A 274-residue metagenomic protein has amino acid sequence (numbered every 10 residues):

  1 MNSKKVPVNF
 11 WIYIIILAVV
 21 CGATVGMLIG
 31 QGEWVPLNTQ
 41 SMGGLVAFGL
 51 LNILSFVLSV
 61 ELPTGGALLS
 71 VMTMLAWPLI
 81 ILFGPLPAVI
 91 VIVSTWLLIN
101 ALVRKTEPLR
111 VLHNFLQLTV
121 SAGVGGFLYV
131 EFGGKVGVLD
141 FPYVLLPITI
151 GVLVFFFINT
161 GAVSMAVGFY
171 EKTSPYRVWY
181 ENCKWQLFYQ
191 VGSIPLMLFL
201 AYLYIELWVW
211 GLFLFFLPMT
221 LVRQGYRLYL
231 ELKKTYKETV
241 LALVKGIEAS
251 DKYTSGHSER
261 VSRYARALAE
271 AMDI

Functional and structural regions predicted by a protein language model:
M1-L82, L86-F216, T220-Y229: Membrane-embedded alpha-helical hairpins and interfacial helices in multi-pass inner-membrane proteins
L207-I274: Acidic/His-rich, divalent-metal-binding segments that scaffold phosphate/diphosphate chemistry
